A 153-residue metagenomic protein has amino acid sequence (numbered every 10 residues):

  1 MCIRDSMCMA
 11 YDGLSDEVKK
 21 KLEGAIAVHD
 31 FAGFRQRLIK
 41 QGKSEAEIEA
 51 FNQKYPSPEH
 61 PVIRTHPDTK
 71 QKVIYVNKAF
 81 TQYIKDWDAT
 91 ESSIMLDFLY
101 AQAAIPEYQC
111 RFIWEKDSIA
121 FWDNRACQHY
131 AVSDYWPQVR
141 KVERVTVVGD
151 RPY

Functional and structural regions predicted by a protein language model:
R4-I119, N124-Y153: Non-heme Fe(II) oxygenase catalytic core, chiefly the N-lobe of the double-stranded beta-helix
